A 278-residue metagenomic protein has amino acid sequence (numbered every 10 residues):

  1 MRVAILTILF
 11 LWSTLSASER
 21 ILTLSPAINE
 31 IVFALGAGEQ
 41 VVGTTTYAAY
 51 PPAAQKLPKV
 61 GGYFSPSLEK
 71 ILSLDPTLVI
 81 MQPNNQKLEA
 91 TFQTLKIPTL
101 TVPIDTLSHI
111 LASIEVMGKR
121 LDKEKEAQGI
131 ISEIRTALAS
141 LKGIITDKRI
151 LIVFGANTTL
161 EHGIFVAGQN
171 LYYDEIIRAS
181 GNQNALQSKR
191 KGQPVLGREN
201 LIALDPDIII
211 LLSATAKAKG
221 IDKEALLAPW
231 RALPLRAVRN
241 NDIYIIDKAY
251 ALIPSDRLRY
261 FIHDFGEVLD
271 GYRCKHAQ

Functional and structural regions predicted by a protein language model:
V3-L15: Sec-dependent N-terminal signal peptides
E19-V32, E126-S180, H276-A277: Basic- and aromatic-lined ligand-binding clefts that recognize polyanionic substrates
R20, P66, L111-A112, V116-K119 (+4 more regions): Structured C-terminal subdomain patch of bacterial secreted/periplasmic proteins
R20-L74, L78-Q86, A185: A short, structured surface patch at a secondary-structure boundary
T45, A167-Q193, S213, I245: His/Asp/Glu-enriched short active-site or ligand-binding loop at hydrolase and phosphoryl-transfer sites
Y50, E89, Q93-R120: Flexible loop/hinge segments that line or gate small-molecule binding clefts
S65-N84, I97, G197-A214: Proline-aspartate-enriched helix->loop->beta-strand connector
Q86-T94, I208-L227: A ligand-binding cleft/hinge motif common to bilobed small-molecule-binding domains
